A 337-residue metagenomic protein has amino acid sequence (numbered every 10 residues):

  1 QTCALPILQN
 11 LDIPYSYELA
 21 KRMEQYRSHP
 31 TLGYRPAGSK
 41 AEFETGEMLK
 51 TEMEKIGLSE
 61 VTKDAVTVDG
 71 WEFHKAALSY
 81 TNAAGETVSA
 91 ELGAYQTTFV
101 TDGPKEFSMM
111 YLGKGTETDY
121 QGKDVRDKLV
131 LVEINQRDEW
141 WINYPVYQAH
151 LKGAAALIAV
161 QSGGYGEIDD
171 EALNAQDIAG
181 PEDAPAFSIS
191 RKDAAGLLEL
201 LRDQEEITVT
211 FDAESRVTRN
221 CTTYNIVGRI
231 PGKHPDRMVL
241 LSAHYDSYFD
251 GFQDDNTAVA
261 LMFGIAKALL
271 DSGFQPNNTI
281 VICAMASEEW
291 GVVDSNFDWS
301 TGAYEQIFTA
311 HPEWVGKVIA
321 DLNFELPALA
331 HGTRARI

Functional and structural regions predicted by a protein language model:
Q1-L5: Short, small-residue-biased leader/transition segments that mark boundaries at the very start of proteins
P6, Y15-E18, R22, K40-E52 (+8 more regions): Extracytoplasmic/secreted proteins, especially bacterial periplasmic and envelope-associated proteins
L11, D124-V125, P145-A155, A172-D177 (+2 more regions): Mature extracellular/periplasmic domains of secretome proteins
L11, Y15, A20-T31, L49 (+12 more regions): Sec/Tat-exported extracytoplasmic proteins
I13-P14, K21, Q25-L129: Noncatalytic luminal/extracellular "stalk/propeptide" segments of secretory-pathway proteins
T87-G122, A175-Q253, G264-N277: Soluble metallo-hydrolase cores and metallopeptidase-like ectodomains found primarily in the secretory/periplasmic
E117-D169: A conserved hydrophobic secondary-structure block that centers on an alpha-helix together with its immediately flanking
R137-Y144, Q148, T222-N225, S247-I337: Acidic/histidine-rich catalytic neighborhood of metal-dependent amide-processing enzymes
